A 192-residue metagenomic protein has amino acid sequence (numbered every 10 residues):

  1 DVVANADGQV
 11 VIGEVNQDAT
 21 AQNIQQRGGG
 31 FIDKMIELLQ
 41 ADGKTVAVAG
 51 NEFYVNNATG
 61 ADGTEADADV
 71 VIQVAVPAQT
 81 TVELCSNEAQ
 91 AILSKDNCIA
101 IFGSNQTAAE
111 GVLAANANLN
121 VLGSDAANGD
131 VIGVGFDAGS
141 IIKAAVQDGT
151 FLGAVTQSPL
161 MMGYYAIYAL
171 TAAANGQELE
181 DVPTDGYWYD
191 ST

Functional and structural regions predicted by a protein language model:
D1-T192: A residue-level marker of the well-folded mature domains of exported/periplasmic proteins
